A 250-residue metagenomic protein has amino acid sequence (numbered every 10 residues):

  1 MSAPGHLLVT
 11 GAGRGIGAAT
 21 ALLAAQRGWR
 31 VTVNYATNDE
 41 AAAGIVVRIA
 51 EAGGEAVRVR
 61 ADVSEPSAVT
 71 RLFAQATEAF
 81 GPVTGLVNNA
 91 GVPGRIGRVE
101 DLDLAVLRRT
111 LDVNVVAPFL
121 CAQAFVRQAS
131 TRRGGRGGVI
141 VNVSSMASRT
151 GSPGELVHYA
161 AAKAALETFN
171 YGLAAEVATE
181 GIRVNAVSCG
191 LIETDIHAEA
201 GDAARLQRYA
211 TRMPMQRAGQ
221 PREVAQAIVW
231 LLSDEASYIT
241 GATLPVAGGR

Functional and structural regions predicted by a protein language model:
G13-G15: Conserved glycine-rich cofactor-binding loop
R27-G44: Conserved glycine-rich Rossmann-like NAD(P)H-binding loop of the short-chain dehydrogenase/reductase
A74, V113-G135, A174-A175, T179 (+2 more regions): Amphipathic alpha-helical dimer-interface segment in Rossmann-like NAD(P)H-dependent oxidoreductases
G81, A178, R183, I239-G241: Short, small/polar-rich loop/turn modules that mediate ligand/substrate recognition or access, typified
T84, E100-F119, V141, L166 (+1 more regions): Catalytic Tyr-X3-Lys loop
V92, G135-R136, V141-A165, N170-T179 (+1 more regions): Catalytic loop of short-chain dehydrogenase/reductase
G97-V99, D103-R109, H197, R205 (+1 more regions): Substrate-binding pocket helix/loop in short-chain dehydrogenase/reductase
S237-R250: Short-chain dehydrogenase/reductase
